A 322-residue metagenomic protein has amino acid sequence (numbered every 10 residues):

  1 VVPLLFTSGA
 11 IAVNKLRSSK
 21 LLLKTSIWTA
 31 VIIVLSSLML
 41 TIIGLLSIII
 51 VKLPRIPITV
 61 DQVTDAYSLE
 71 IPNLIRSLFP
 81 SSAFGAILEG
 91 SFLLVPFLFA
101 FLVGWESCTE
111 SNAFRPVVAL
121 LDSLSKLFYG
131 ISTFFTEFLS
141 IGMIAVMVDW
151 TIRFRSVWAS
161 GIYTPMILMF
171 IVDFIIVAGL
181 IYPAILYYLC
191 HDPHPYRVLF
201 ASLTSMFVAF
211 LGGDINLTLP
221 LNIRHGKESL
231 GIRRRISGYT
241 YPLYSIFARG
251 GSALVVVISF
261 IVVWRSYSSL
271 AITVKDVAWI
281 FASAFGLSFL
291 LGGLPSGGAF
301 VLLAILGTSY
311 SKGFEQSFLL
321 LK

Functional and structural regions predicted by a protein language model:
V1-K15: Anchoring transmembrane alpha helix of integral membrane proteins
V2-F6, F92-A100, S252-S259: Hydrophobic alpha-helical transmembrane segments
A12-L22, T109-R115, S123, C190-H194 (+2 more regions): Juxtamembrane helix-boundary/capping and inter-helix hinge elements in multi-pass membrane proteins
K20-W28, G130-T136, S229-I246, A271-K275 (+1 more regions): Membrane-interface alpha-helices at helix entry/exit sites of multi-pass transporters
S26-S37, F128, T164-I181, V198-V208 (+2 more regions): Small-residue-enriched core segments of transmembrane alpha-helices in multipass membrane transport and channel
I27-R197: Signature of multi-pass transmembrane helix bundles
L35-I58, L180-V198, G251, V255-S296: Juxtamembrane and boundary regions of transmembrane helices in multi-pass small-molecule transporters and channels
S205-S288: Helix-loop-helix junctions within the multi-pass membrane cores of secondary transporters/permeases
